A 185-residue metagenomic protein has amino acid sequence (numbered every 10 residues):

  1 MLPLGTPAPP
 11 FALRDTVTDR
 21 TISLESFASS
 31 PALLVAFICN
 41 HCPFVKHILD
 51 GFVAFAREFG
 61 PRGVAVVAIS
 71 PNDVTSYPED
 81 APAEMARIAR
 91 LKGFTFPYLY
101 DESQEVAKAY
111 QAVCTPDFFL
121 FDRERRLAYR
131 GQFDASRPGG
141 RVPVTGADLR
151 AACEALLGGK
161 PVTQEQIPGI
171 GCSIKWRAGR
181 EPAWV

Functional and structural regions predicted by a protein language model:
M1-Q166, S173, R177-V185: Chalcogenol-based redox active-site neighborhoods
